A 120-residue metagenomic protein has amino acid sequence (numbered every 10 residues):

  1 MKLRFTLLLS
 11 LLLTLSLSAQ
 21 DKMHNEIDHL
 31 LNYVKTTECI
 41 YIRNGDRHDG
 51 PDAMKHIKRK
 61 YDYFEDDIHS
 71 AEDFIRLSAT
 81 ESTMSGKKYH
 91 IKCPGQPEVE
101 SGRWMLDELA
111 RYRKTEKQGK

Functional and structural regions predicted by a protein language model:
M1-L7: Bacterial N-terminal signal peptides that target proteins for export
R4, C39-I40, Y89-K92: Generic preference for hydrophobic/aromatic residues in regular secondary structure cores
S10-S18: Hydrophobic h-region of N-terminal signal peptides that target proteins for export in Gram-negative bacteria
A19-K60: N-terminal secretory signal peptides
G45-K120: Compact alpha-helical subdomains of small soluble proteins
